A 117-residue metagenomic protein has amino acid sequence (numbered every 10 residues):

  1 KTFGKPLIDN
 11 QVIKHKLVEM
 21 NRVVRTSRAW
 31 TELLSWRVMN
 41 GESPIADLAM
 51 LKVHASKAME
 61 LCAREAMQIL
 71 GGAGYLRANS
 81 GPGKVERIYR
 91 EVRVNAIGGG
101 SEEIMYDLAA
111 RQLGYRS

Functional and structural regions predicted by a protein language model:
K1-S117: Alpha-helical interface subdomain recognition
